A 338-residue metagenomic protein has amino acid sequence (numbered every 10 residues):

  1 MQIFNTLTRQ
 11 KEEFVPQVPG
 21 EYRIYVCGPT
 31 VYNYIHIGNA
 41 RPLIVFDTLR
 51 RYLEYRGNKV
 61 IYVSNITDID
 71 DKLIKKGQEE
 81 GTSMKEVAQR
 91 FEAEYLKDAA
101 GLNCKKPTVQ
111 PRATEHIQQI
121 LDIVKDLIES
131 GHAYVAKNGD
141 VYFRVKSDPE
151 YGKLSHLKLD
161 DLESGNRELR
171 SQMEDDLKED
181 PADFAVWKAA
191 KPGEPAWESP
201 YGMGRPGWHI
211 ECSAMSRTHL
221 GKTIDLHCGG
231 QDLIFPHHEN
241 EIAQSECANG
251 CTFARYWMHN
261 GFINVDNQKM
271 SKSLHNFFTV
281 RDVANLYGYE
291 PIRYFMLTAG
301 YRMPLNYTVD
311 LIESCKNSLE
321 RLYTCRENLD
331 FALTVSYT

Functional and structural regions predicted by a protein language model:
M1-T30, D47, Q118-L329: Alpha-helical recognition segments enriched in aromatics with Gly/Pro capping that present substrate-recognition
T8-E13, Q17-N103: N-terminal, positively charged nucleic-acid-binding surface of large information/translation enzymes
K59, S83, K105, T223 (+2 more regions): Short coil/loop linkers at secondary-structure junctions
I61-V63, V109-P111, M258: General small-molecule cofactor/ligand-binding pocket signal
I66-D70, E92-Y95, K105-I120, N138-S147: Short, glycine/charge-rich beta-strand/loop segments that flank catalytic centers and engage negatively charged groups
Q78-S83, V109-T114, G230: The substrate-binding groove and active-site-proximal loops of carbohydrate-active enzymes, especially glycoside
A100-C104, T324-E327, F331: Charged/polar positions within long, soluble alpha-helices
Y337-T338: Conserved small/polar residues in nucleotide/adenosyl-binding loops
